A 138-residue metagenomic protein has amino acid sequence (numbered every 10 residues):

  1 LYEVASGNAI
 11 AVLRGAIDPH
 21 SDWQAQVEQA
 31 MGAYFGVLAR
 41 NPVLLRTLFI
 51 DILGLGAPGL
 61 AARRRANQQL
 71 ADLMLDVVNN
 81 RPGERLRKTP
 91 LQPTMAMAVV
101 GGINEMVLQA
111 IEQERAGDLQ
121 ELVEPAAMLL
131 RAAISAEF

Functional and structural regions predicted by a protein language model:
L1-A5, V27, L45: Amphipathic alpha-helical segments enriched in hydrophobic/aromatic and basic residues that form the DNA-contacting
V4-A11, A57-G83, P90-E105, E121-R131: Amphipathic alpha-helical packing segments from all-alpha helical-bundle domains
I10, R14, N104-R115: Regular secondary-structure segments
R14-V43: Hydrophobic alpha-helical connector segments
A16-H20, L48-I52, R81, A110-E114: Secondary-structure edge/capping motif, primarily at the C-terminal ends of alpha-helices and the immediately following
Q26, A39-P58, L75-V78, L108: Amphipathic alpha-helical segments used for helix-helix packing
Y34, L48-F49, V99, L130: Short alpha-helical scaffolding segments that buttress acidic/His motifs in well-ordered protein cores
R46-L48, R87, L119: Short, hydrophobic secondary-structure boundary micro-motifs
